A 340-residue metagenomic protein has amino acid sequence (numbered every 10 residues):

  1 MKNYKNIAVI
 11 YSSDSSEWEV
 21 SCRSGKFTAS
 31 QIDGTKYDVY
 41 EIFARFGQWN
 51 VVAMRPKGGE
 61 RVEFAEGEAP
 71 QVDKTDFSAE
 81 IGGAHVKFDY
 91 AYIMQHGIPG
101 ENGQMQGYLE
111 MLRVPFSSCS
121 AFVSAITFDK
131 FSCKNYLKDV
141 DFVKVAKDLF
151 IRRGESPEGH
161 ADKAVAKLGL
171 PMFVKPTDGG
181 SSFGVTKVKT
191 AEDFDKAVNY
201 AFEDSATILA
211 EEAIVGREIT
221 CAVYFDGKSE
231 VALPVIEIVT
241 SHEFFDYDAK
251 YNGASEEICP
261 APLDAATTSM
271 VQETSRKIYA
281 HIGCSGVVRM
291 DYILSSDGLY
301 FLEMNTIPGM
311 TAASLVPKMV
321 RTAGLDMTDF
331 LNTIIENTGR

Functional and structural regions predicted by a protein language model:
M1-F122, I126-F128, S132, R152-H160: ATP-binding N-terminal substructure of ATP-dependent carboxylate-amine bond-forming enzymes
M1-Y11, S15, R23, I81 (+2 more regions): Active-site nucleotide/adenylate-binding loops and adjacent lid/helix of ATP-dependent enzymes
V39, P115-F116, K144-V145, M172 (+1 more regions): Hydrophobic beta-strand scaffold residues
H96-G97, S182, I238-S241, N305-M319: Glycine-rich phosphate/pyrophosphate-binding beta-alpha loops
K189-E273, L294-S295, L299-Y300: Phosphate-binding site of ATP-dependent enzymes
E212, A222-V223, Y279-A312, V320: Conserved metal-phosphate-binding beta-hairpin within the catalytic cores of diverse ATP-dependent phosphoryl-transfer
E237-V288, L315-R340: Active-site "cap" helix and flanking loop/linker of ATP-utilizing ligase/carboxylase catalytic domains
